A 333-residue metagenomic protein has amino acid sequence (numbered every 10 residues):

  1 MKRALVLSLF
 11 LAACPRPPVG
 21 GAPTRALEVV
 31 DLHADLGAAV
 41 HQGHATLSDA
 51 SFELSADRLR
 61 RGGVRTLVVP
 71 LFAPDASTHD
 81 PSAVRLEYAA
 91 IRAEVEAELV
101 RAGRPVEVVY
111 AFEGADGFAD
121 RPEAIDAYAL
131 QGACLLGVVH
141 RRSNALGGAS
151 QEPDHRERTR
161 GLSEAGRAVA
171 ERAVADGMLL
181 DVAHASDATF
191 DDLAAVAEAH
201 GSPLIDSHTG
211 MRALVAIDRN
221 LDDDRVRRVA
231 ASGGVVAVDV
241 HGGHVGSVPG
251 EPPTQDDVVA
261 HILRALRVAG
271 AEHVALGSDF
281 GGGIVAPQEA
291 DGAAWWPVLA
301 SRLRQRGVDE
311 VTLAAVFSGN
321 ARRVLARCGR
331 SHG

Functional and structural regions predicted by a protein language model:
A4-A13: Bacterial N-terminal signal peptides
C14-E157, E198, R212, A216-G333: N-terminal hydrophobic targeting/anchoring segments and the immediately downstream early-domain regions of hydrolases
T159-A194: Loop-centered beta-sheet repeat module
M178, S202, G234: A short helix->loop->beta-strand "cap" motif at the edges of active sites that frequently abuts
A194-G201: Short, surface-exposed basic-aromatic patches at helix termini and helix-loop junctions that form
G201-T209: Short hydrophobic/aromatic-enriched beta-strand-loop microsegments
